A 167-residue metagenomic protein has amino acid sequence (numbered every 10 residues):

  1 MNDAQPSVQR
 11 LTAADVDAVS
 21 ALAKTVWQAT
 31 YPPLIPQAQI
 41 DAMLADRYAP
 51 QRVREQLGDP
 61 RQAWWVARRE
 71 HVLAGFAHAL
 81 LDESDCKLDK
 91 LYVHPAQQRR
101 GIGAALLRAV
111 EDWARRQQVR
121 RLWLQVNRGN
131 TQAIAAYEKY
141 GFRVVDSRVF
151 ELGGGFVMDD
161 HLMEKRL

Functional and structural regions predicted by a protein language model:
N2-P6, R10-V16, S20-Q98, L107-W113 (+3 more regions): Acetyl-CoA-dependent GNAT
L57, R120-W123, N127-I134, E138-L167: C-terminal "cap" of GNAT-fold acetyltransferases
G101-G103: Conserved G/P- and acidic residue-centered "switch" motifs that form tight phosphate/ATP-binding loops in soluble
